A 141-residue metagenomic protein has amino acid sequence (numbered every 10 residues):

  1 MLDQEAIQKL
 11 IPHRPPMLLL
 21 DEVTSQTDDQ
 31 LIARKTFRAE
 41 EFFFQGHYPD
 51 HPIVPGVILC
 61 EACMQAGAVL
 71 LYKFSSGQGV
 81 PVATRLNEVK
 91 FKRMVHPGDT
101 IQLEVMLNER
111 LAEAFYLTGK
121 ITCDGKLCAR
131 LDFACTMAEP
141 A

Functional and structural regions predicted by a protein language model:
M1, G67-Q102, C128-R130, C135-T136: Hydrophobic beta-strand-centered segment that forms part of the acyl-chain substrate-binding groove
L2-R14: Short aromatic-glycine motifs in intrinsically disordered, low-complexity regions
R14-P15, L111: Short loop/turn motifs at secondary-structure junctions and domain boundaries
P15-V54: Catalytic strand-loop segment that frames the active site of acyl-thioester-processing enzymes
E22-S25, E88, R93, L107-E109: A residue-level detector for short acidic-glycine micro-motifs
V23, V54-G77: Active-site helix/loop of acyl-thioester processing domains in fatty-acid/polyketide metabolism, spanning hotdog-fold
D28-I32, V95-D99, M106-A141: HotDog/MaoC-like acyl-thioester-processing domains
